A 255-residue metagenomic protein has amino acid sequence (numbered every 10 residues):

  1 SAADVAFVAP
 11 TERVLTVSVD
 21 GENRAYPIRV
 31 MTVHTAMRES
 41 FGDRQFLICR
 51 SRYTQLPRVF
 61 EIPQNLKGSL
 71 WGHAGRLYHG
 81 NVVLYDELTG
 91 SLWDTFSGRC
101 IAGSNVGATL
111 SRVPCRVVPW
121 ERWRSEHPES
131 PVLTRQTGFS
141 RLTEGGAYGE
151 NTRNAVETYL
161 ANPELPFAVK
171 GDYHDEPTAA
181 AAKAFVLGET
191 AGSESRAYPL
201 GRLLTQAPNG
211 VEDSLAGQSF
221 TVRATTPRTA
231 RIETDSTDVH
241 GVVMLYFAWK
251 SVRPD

Functional and structural regions predicted by a protein language model:
S1-D255: Mid-to-C-terminal functional-domain signal that highlights helix-capping/loop sites within ligand-binding modules
